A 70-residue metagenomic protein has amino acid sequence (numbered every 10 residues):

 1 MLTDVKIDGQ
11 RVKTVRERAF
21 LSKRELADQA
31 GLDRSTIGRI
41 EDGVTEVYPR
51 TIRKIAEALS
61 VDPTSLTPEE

Functional and structural regions predicted by a protein language model:
M1-R18: A short, Lys/Arg-rich alpha-helix, primarily the initiator
Q10, F20-L21, V47-R50: Residue-level signal for the short linker/turn that defines the boundary of a DNA-recognition helix
E17, D28, E57: Alpha-helical residues within the helix-turn-helix
F20-R39: Short alpha-helical DNA-recognition segment
D42: Short, conserved catalytic or interaction motifs in soluble domains
Y48-S65: DNA major-groove recognition helix of helix-turn-helix/homeodomain DNA-binding modules
